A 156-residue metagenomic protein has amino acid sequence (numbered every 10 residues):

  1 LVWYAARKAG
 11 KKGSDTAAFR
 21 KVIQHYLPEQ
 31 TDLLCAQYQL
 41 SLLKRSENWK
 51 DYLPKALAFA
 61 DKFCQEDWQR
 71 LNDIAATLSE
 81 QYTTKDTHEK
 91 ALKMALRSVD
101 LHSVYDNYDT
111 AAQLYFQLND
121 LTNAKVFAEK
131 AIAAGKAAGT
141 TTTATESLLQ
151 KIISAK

Functional and structural regions predicted by a protein language model:
L1-K156: Oxidative protein folding and maturation machinery
